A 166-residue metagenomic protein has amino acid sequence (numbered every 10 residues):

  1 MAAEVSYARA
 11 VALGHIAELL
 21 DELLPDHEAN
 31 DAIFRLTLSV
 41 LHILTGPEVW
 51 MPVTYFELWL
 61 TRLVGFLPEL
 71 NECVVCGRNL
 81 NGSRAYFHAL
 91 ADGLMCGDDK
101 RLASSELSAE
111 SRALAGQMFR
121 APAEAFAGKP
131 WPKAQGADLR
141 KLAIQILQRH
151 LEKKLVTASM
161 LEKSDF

Functional and structural regions predicted by a protein language model:
M1-F166: Non-catalytic alpha-helical scaffolds and adjoining flexible linkers that form interface surfaces for assembly
